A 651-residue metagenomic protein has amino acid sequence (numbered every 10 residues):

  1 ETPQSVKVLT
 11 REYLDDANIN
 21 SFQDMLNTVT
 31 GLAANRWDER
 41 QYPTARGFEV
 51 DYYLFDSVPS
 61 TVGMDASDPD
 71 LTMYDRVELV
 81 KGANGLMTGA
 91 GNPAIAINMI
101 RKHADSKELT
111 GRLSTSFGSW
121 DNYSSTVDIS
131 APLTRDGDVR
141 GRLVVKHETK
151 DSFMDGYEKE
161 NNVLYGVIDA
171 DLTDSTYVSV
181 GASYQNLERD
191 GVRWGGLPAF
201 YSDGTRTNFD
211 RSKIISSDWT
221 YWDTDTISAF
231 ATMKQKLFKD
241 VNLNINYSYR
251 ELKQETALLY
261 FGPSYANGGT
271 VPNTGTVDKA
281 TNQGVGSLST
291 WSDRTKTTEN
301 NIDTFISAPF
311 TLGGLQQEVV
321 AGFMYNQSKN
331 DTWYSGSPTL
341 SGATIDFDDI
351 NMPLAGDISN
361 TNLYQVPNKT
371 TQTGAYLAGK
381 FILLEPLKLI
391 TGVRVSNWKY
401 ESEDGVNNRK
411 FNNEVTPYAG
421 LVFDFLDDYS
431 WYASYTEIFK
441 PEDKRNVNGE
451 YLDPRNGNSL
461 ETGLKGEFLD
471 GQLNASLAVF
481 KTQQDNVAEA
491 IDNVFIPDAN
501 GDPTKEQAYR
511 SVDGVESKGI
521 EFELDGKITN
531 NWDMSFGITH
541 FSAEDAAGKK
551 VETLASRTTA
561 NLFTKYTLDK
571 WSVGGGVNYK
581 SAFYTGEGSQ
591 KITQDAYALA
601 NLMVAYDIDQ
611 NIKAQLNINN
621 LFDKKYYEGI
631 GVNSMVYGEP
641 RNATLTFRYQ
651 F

Functional and structural regions predicted by a protein language model:
E1, V8-R11, F22-T28, Q41-A83: Periplasmic plug
T72-D75, L86-L164, L172-T176, I227 (+2 more regions): Outer-membrane beta-barrel translocator/receptor signature
E148-S152, Y165-D171, S175-K236, E251-T297 (+6 more regions): Acidic/polar loop-and-plug regions of large Gram-negative outer-membrane beta-barrel proteins
D169-D171, T297, Q316-S328, V366-Q484 (+4 more regions): Structural signature of Gram-negative outer-membrane beta-barrels, strongest in the C-terminal barrel of TonB-dependent
F230-L252, G286-E403: Face-selective signature of the C-terminal outer-membrane beta-barrel domain
K234-K236, N242-S248, L252-L258, W431 (+3 more regions): Membrane-embedded beta-barrel scaffold of Gram-negative outer-membrane proteins
L384-P386, K481, R510-G588, D607-K613 (+2 more regions): Gram-negative outer-membrane beta-barrel transporters
G463, Y637-F651: Outer-membrane beta-barrel "beta-signal"
